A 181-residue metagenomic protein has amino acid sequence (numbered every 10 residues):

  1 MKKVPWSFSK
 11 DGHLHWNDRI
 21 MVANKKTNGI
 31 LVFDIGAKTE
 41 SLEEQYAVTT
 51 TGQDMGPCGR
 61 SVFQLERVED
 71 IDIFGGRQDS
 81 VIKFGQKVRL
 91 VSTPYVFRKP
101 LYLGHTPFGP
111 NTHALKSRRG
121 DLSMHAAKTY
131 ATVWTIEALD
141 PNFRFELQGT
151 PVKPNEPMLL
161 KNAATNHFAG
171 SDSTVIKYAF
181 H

Functional and structural regions predicted by a protein language model:
M1-H181: Lectin-like carbohydrate-binding module/patch detector with strong preference for beta-trefoil
